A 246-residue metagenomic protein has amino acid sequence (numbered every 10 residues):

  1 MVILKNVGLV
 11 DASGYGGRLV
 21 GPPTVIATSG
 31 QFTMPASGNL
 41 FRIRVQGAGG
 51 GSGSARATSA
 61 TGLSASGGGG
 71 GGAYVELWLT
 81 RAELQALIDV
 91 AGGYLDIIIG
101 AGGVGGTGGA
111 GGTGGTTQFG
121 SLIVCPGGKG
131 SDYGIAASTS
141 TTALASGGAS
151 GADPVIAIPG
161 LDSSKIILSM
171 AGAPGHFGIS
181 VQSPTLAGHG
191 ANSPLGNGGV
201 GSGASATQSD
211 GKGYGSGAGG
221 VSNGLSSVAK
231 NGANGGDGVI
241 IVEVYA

Functional and structural regions predicted by a protein language model:
M1, D210-G224: Right-handed beta-helix
M1-T28, D132-T141, A152, L161-D162: Glycine-rich, low-complexity segments
L9, A48, S216: Glycine-rich, acidic and aromatic/proline-enriched surface loops and short helix-turn segments that act as binding
Y15, P23-G38, G108-G112, T116-T117 (+2 more regions): Surface-exposed ligand/attachment interfaces on beta-rich extracellular proteins
L19-A57, I158, D162-S164, S169-A173 (+2 more regions): Beta-rich globular "head" domains
V45-S121, G219-V242: Glycine-rich strand-loop-strand elements at beta-sheet edges
K129-S209: Acidic, glycine-rich loop-and-strand cores that form catalytic or ligand-binding grooves in diverse globular domains
